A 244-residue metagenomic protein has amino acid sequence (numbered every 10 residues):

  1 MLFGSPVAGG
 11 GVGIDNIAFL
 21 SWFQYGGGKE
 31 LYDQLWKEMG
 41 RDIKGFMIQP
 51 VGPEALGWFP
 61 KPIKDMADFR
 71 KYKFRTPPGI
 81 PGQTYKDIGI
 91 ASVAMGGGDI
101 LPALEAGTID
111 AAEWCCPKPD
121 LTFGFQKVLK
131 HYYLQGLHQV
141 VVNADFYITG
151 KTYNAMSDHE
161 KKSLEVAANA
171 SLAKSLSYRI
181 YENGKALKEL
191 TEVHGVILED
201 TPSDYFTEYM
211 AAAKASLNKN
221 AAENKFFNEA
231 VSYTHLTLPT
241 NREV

Functional and structural regions predicted by a protein language model:
M1-F19, E38-L236: N-terminal secretory/targeting leader peptides
I17-L31: A gly/proline- and charged-residue-enriched helix-loop-helix capping module
E30-Q34, M39: Gly/Pro-rich hinge or "lid" segments in bacterial periplasmic/extracellular proteins
T237-T240, V244: Positively charged, low-complexity/disordered segments
